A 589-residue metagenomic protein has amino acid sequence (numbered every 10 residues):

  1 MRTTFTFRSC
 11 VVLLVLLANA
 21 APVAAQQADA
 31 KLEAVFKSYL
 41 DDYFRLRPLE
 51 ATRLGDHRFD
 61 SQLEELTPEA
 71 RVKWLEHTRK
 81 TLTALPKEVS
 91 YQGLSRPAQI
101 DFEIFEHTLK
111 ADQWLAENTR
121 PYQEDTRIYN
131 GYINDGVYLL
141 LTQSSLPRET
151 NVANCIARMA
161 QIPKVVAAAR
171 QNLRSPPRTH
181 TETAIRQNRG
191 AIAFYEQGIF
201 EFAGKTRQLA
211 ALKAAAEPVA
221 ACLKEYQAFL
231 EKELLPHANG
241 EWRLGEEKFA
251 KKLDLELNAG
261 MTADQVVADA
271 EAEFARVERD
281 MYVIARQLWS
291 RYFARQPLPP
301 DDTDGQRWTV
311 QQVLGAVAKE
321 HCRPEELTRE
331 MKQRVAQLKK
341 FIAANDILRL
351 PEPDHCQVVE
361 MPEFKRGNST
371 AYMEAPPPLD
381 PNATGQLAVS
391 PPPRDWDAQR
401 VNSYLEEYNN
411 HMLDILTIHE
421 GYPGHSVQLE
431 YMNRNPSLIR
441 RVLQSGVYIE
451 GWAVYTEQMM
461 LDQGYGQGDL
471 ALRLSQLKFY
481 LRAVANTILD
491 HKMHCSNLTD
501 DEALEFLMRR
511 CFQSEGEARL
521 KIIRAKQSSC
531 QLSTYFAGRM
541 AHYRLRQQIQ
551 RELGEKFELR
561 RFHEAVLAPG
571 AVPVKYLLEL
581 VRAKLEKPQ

Functional and structural regions predicted by a protein language model:
M1-F7: N-terminal secretory signal peptides that target proteins for export/translocation
R8-A20: Bacterial N-terminal signal peptides
A25-Q589: N-terminal maturation segment of proteins
